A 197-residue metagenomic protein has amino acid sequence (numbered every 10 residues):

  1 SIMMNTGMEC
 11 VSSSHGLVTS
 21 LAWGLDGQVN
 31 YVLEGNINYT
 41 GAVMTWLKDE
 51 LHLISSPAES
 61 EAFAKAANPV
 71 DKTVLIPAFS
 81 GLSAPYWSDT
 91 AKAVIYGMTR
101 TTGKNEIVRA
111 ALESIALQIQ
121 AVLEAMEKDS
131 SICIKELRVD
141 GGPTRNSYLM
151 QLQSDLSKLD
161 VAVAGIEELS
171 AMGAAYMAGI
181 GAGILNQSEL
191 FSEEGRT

Functional and structural regions predicted by a protein language model:
S1-T197: Active-site core segments that coordinate phosphate-bearing ligands/cofactors across diverse enzyme families
